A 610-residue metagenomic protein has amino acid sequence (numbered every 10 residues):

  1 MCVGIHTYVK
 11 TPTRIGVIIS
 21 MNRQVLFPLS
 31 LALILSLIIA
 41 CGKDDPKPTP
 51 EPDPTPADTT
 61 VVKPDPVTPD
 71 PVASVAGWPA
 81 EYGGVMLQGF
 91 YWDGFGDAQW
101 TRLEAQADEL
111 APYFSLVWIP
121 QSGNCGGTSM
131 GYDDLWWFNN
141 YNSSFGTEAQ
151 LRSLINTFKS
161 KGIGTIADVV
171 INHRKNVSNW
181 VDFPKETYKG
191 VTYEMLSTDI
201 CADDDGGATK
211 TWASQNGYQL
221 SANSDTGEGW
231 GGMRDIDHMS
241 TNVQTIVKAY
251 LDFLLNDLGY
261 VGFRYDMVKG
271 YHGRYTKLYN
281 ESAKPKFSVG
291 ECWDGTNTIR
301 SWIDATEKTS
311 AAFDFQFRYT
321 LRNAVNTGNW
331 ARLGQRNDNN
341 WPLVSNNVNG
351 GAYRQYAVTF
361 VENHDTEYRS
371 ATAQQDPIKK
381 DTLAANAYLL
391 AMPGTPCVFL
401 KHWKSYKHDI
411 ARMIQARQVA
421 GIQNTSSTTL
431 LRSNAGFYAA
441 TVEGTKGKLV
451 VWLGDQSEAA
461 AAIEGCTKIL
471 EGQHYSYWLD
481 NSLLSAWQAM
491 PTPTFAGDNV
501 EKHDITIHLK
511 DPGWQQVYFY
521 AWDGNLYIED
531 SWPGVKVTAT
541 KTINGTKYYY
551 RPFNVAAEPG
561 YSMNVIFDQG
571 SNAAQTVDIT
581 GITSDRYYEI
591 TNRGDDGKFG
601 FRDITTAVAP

Functional and structural regions predicted by a protein language model:
P12-I15, I19-L29: Bacterial N-terminal signal peptides that target proteins for export
L29-L37: Bacterial N-terminal signal peptides
L37-A76: Bacterial Sec-dependent N-terminal signal peptides
D70-Q99, G229-D235, S240, T506-W522: Boundary/entry segment of secreted carbohydrate-active catalytic domains
D70-W92, R102-A111, Q121-L135, R152-A167 (+3 more regions): Active-site-proximal helices and loops of the catalytic beta/alpha 8
T128-F138, H173-Y218, E281-S282: Aromatic- and acidic-residue-enriched segments that line the glycan-binding/catalytic groove of carbohydrate-active
G146-N179, K185: Substrate-binding cleft of carbohydrate-active enzyme catalytic domains
D511-E558, G570-I579: Aromatic-rich carbohydrate-binding modules that target alpha-glucans
